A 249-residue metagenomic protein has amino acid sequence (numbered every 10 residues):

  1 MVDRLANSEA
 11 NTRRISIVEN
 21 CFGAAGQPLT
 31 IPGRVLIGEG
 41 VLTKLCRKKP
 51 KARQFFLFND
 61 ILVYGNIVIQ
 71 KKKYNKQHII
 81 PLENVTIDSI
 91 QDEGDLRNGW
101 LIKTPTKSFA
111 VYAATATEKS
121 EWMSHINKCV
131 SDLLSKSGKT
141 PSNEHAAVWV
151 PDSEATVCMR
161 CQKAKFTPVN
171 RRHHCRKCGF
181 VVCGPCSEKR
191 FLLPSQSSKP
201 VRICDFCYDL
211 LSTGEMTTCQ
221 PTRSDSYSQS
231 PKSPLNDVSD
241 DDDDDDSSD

Functional and structural regions predicted by a protein language model:
M1-K163, T167-N170, H174-F180, G184-E188 (+2 more regions): Membrane- and cytoskeleton-facing regulatory interfaces of eukaryotic small-GTPase pathways
